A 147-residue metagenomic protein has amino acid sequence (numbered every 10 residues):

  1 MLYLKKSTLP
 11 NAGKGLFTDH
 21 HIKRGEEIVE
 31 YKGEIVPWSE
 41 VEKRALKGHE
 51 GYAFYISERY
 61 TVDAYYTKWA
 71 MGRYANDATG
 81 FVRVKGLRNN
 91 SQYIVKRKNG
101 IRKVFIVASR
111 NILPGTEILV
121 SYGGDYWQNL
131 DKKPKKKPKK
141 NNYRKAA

Functional and structural regions predicted by a protein language model:
M1-L9, G48-Q128: Catalytic core of the SET domain in histone-lysine N-methyltransferases, recognizing conserved active-site
A12-S39, A75, A108-Y122: Conserved SET/PR domain catalytic loop and adjacent active-site segment of histone-lysine N-methyltransferases
V36-Y52, Q128-A147: Short, compositionally biased
